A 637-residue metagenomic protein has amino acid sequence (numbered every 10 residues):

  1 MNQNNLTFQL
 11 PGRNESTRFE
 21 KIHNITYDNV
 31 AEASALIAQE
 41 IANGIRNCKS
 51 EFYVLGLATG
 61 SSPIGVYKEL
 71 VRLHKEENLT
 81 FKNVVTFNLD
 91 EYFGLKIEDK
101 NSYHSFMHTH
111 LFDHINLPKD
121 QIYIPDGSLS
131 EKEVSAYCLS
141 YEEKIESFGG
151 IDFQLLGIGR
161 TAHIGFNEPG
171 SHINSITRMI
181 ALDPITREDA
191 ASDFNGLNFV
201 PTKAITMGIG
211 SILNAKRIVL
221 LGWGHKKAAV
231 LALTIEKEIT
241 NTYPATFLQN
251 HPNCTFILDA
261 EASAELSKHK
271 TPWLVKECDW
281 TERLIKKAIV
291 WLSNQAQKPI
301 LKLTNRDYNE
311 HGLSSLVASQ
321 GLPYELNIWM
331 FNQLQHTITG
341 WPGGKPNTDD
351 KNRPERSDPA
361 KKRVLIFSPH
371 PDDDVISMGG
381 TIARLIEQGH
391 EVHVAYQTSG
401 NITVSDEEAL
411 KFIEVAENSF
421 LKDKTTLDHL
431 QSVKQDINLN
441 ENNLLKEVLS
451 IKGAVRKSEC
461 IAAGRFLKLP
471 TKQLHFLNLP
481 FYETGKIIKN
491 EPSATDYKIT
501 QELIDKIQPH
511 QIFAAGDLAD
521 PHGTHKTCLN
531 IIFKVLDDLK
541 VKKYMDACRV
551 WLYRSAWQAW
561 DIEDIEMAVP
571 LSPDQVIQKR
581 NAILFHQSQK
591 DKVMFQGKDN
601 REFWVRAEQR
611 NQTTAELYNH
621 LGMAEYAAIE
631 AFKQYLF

Functional and structural regions predicted by a protein language model:
M1-V54, D350-K351, D358: N-terminal glycine-/serine-/threonine-rich phosphate-binding loop
N2, G210, K216-H311: ATP/nucleoside-binding phosphotransfer catalytic cores, i.e., glycine-rich phosphate-binding loops
T7-K21, L79-F153, D279: Ligand-binding beta-strand-loop-alpha-helix segment within the catalytic cores of soluble metabolic enzymes
N47-N78: Glycine-rich N-terminal segment of FAD-binding domains in flavoprotein oxidoreductases, spanning the beta-loop-helix
V66-R72, H163-I176, H522-D538: Short Gly/Thr/Asp-enriched flexible loops that form oxyanion-binding sites at enzyme active sites
T161, G165-I209: Class I SAM-dependent methyltransferase SAM-binding "motif I" and its flanking Rossmann-like core
N294-P371, V375-D546, R580-F585, D599-W604 (+2 more regions): Active-site beta-strand->loop->alpha-helix modules in alpha/beta enzyme cores, enriched in Gly/His/Asp(Glu)
Q558-T614: A conserved mid-domain beta-alpha-beta active-site/ligand-binding segment of alpha/beta enzyme cores
